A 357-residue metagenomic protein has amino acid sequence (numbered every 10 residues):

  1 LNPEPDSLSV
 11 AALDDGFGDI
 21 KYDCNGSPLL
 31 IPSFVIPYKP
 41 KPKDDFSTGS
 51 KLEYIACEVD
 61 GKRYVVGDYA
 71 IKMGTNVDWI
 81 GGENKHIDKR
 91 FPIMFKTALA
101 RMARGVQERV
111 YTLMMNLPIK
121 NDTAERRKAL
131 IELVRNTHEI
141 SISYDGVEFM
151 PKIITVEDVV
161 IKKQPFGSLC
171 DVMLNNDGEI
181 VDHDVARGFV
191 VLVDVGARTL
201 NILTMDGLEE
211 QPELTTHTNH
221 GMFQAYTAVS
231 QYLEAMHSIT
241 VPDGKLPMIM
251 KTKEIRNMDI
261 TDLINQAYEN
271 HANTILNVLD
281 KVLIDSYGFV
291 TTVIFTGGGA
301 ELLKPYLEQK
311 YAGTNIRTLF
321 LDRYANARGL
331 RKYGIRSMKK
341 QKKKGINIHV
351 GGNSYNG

Functional and structural regions predicted by a protein language model:
L1-V190, E210-M222, I260-V293, A300-G357: Nucleotide/phosphate-binding catalytic cleft detector across ATP-hydrolyzing and phosphate-transferring enzymes
K41, P165, L169, N201-K245: Glycine-rich phosphate-binding loop plus the immediately following alpha-helix
R187-A197, I202-D206: PRPP/pyrophosphate-binding module of the type I phosphoribosyltransferase fold
Q231-Y268: A mobile "lid/hinge" subdomain adjacent to the ATP/sugar-phosphate binding pocket shared across diverse ATP-dependent
